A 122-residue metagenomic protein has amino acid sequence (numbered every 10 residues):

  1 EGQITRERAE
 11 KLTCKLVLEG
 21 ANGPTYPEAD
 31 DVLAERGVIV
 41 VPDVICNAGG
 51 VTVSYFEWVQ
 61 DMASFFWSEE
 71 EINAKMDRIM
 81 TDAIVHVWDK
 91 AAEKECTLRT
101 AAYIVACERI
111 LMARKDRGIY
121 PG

Functional and structural regions predicted by a protein language model:
E1-I4: A structured beta-alpha segment of the ubiquitous adenosine-cofactor-binding alpha/beta core
R8-G122: Adenosine-phosphate binding glycine-rich loop
